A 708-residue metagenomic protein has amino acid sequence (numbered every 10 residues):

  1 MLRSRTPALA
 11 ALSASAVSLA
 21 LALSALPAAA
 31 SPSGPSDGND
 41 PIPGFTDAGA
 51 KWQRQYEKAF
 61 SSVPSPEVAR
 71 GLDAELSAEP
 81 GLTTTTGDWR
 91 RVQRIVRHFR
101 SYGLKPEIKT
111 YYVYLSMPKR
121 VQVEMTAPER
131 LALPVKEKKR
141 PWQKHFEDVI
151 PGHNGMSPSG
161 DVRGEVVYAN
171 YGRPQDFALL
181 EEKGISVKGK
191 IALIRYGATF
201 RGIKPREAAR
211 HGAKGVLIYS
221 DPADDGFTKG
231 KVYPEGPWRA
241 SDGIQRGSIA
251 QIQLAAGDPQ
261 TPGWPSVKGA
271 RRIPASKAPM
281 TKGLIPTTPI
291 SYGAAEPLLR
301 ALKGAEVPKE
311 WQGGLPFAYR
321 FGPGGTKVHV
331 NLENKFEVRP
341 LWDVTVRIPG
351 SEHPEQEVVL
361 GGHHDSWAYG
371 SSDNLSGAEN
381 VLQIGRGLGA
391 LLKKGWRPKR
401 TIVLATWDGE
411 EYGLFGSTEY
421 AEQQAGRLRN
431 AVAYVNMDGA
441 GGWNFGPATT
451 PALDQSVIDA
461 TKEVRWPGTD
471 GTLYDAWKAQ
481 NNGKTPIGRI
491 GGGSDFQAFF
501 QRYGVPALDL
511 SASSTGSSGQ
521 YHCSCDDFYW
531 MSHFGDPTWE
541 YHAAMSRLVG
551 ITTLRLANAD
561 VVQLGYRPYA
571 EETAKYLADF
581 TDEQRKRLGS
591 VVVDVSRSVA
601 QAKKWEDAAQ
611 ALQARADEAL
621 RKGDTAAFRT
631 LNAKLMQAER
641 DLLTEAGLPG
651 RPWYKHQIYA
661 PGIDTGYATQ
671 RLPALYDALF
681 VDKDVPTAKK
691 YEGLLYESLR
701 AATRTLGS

Functional and structural regions predicted by a protein language model:
L2-S31: Secretory targeting and sorting signals
G34-K58, S62, P66, A74-S186 (+5 more regions): Noncatalytic luminal/extracellular "stalk/propeptide" segments of secretory-pathway proteins
Q55-V63, S77-T86, G152-S157, Y168 (+11 more regions): Second-shell loop/turn segments in exported
R130, A240-E306, H353, W407-S532 (+6 more regions): Metal-dependent peptidase/peptidase-like ectodomains
K144-L179, L254-S372, Q383-R386, A390-K394: Soluble metallo-hydrolase cores and metallopeptidase-like ectodomains found primarily in the secretory/periplasmic
A169-G236, S351, E355-E357, W367 (+3 more regions): A conserved hydrophobic secondary-structure block that centers on an alpha-helix together with its immediately flanking
V216, P222, V344, L360-L414 (+1 more regions): Alpha-helical metal-binding/catalytic segments enriched in His/Glu/Asp
R547-S708: C-terminal non-catalytic alpha-helical accessory regions
